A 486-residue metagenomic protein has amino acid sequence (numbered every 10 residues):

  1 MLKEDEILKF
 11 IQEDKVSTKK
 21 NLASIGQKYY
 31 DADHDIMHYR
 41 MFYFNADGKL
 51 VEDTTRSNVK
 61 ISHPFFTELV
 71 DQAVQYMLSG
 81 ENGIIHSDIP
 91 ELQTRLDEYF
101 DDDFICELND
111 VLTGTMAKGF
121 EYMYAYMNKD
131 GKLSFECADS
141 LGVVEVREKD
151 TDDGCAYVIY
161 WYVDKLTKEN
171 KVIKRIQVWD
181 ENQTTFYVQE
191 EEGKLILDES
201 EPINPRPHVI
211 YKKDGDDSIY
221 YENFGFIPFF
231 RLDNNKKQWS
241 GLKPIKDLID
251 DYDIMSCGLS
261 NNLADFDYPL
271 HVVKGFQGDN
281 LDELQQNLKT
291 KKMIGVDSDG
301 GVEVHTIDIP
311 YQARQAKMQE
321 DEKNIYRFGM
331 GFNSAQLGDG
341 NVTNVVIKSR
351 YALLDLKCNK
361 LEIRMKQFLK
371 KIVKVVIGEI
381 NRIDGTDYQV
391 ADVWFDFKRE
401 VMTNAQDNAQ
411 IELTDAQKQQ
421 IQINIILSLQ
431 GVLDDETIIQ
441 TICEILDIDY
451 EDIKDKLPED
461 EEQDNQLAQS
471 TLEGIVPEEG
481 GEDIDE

Functional and structural regions predicted by a protein language model:
M1-S140, D483-D485: Extended, helix-rich architectural segments
K3, I7, T18, D88 (+10 more regions): Alpha-helical structural motif
E68-S79, A117-E121, K246-N262, Q440: Short, hydrophobic/amphipathic alpha-helical patches that form generic packing surfaces within helical domains
D88, L92, L96, F100-L108 (+8 more regions): Short amphipathic alpha-helical segments
L112-T113, A117-K118, Y122-L232: Extended, regular secondary-structure scaffolds
L197-G215, S298-D299, Q469-D485: Intrinsically disordered, low-complexity linkers and terminal tails enriched in Pro/Gly and often acidic or mixed-charge
P207-V346: Extended, charged amphipathic alpha-helical segments
E283-Q286, K291-I294, A313, E320-E486: C-terminal helix-loop subdomains that flank or include functional centers
